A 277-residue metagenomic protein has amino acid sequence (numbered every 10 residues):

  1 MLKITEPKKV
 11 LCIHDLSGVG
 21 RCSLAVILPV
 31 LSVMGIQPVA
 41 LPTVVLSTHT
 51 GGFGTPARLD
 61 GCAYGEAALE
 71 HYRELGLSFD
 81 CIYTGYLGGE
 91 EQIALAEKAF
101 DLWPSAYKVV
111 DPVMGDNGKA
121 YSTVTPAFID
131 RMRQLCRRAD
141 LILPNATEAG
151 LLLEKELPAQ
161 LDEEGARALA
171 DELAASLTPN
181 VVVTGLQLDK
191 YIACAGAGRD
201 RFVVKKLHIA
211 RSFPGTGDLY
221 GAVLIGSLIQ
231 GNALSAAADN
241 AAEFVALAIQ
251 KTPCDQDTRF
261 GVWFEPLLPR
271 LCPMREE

Functional and structural regions predicted by a protein language model:
L2-V110, M114-S122, P266-P273: Conserved N-terminal subdomain of the carbohydrate kinase-like
I13, M34, Y72-L75, L102-W103 (+6 more regions): Change "in soluble alpha/beta enzymes" to "in soluble alpha/beta proteins
G18, F202-G215: Short pre-catalytic strand/loop immediately N-terminal to key active-site residues, enriched for Gly-Thr
Y64-A67, Q134, A168, A236-E243: A non-catalytic, amphipathic alpha-helix used as a structural packing/dimerization or gating element in enzyme scaffolds
T123-F202, S235: Conserved phosphate/ATP/ADP-binding segment of small-molecule kinases
L151, A210-L234, A238: Short, small-residue alpha-helix embedded
S235-E277: Charged C-terminal helix
